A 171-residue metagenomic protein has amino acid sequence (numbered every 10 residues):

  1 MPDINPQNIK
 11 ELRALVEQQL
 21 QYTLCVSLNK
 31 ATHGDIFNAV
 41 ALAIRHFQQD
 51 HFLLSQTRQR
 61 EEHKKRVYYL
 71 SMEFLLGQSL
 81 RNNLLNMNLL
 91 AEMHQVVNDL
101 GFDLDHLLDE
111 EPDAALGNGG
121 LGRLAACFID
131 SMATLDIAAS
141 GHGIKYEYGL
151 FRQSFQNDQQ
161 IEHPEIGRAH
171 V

Functional and structural regions predicted by a protein language model:
M1-R168: A conserved ligand/cofactor-binding region detector
